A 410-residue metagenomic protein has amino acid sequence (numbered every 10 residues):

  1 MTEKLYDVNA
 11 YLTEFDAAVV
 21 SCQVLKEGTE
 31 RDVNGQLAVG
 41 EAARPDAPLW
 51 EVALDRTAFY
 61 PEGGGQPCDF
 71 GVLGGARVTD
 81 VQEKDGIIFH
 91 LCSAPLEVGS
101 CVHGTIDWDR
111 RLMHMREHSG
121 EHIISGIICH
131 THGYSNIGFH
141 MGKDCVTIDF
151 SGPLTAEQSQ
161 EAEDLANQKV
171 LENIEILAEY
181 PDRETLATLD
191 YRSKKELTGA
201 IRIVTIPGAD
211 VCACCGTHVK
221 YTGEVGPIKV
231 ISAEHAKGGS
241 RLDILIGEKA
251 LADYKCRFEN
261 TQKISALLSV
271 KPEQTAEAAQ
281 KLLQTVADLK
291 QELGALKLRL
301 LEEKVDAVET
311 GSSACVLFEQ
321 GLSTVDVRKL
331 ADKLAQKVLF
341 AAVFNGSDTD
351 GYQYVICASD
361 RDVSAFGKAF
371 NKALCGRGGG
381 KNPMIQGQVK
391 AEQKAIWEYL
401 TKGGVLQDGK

Functional and structural regions predicted by a protein language model:
M1-K410: A glycine- and charged-residue-rich anion-binding loop/surface
